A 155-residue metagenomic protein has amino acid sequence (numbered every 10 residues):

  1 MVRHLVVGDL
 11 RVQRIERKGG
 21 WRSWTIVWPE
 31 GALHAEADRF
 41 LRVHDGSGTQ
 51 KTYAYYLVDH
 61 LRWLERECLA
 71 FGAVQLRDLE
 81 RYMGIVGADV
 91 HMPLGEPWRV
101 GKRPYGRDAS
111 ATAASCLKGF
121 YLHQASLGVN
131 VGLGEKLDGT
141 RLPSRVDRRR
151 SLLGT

Functional and structural regions predicted by a protein language model:
M1-D45, K51-V58, R62: Basic/aromatic DNA-contact patch characteristic of tyrosine site-specific recombinases
E36-T49, V58-L153: N-terminal core-binding DNA-recognition domain of tyrosine recombinases/integrases
